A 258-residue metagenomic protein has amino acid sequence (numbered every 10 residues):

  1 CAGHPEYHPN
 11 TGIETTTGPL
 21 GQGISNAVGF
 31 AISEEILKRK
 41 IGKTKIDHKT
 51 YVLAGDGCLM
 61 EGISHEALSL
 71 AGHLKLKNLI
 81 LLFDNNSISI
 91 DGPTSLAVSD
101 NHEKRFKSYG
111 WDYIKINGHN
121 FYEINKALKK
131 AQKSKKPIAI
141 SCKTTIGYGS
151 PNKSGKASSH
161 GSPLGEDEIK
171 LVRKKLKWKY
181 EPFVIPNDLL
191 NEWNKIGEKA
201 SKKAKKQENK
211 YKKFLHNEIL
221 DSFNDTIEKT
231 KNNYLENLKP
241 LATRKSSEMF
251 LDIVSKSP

Functional and structural regions predicted by a protein language model:
C1-T50, L190-P258: Thiamine diphosphate
E6-K195: Glycine-rich ThDP/TPP pyrophosphate-binding loop and its adjacent helix/strand module within ThDP-dependent enzymes
